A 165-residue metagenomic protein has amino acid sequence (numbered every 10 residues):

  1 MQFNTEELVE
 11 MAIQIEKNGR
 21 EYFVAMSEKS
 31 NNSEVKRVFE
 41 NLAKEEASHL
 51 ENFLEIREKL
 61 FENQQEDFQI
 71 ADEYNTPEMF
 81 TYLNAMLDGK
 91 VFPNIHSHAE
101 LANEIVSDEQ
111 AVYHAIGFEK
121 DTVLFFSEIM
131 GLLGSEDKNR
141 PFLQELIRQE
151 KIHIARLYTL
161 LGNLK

Functional and structural regions predicted by a protein language model:
M1-K165: Non-heme di-metal
